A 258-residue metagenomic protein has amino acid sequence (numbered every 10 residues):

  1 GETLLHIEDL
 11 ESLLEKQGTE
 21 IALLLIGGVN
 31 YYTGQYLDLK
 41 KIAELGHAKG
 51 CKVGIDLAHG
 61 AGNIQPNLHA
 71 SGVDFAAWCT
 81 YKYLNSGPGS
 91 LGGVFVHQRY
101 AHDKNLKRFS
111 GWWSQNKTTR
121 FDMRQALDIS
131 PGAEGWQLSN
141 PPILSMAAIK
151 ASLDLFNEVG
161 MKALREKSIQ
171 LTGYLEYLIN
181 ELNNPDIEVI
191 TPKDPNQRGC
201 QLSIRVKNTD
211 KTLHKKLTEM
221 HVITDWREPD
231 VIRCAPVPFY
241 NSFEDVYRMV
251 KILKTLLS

Functional and structural regions predicted by a protein language model:
G1-S258: Pyridoxal 5′-phosphate
